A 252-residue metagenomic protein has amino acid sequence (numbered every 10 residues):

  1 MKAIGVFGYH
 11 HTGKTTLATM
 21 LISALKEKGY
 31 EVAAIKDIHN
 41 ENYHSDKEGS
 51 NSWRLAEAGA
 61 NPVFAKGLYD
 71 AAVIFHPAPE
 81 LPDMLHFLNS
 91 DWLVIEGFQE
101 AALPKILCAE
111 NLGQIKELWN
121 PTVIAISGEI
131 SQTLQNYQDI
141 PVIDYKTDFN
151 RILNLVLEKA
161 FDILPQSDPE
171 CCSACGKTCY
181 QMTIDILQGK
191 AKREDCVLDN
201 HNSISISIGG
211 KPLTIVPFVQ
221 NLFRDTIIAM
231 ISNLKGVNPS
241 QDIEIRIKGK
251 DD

Functional and structural regions predicted by a protein language model:
M1-E41, S167-E170: Walker A (P-loop) phosphate-binding motif
I22-H76: N-terminal phosphate/diphosphate-binding loop that engages ATP/GTP or pyrophosphate donors across diverse enzyme folds
A34-I35, W92-E96, P104-E110, Q114-I143: Conserved beta-strand/loop subsegment of P-loop NTPase cores
D70-G113: Glycine-rich phosphate-binding loop used to anchor ATP phosphates in small-molecule kinases, encompassing both
E158-C171: Immediate flanking context of iron-sulfur cluster ligation sites
D168-I184, L198: Local cysteine-cluster metal-coordination motifs and their immediate loop/turn environment, predominantly Fe-S cluster
G210-S232: Short, hydrophobic/π-rich interface segment
